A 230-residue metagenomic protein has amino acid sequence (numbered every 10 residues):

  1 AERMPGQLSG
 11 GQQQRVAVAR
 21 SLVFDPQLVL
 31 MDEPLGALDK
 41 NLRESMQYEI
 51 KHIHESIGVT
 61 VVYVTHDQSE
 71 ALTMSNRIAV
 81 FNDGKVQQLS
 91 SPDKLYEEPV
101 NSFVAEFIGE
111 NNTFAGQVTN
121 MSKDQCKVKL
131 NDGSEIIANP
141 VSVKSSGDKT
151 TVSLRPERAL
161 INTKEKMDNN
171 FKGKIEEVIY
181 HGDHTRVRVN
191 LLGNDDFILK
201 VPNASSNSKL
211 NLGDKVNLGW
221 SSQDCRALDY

Functional and structural regions predicted by a protein language model:
A1-F103: ABC ATPase nucleotide-binding domains
E2, L89, E98, F107-I108 (+3 more regions): Non-catalytic, surface-exposed connector residues within folded enzymatic/regulatory domains
G10-G11, G36, G84, S90 (+6 more regions): Glycine-centered flexibility sites
S45, P99, T113, N170-F171: Short, conserved clusters of charged catalytic residues that mark active-site and nucleotide-handling motifs
K51, D93-Y96, A105, T151 (+2 more regions): Solvent-exposed, non-membrane alpha-helical residues enriched in polar/charged side chains
S91-T119, K123: ABC transporter nucleotide-binding domain
N111, M121-Y230: Non-catalytic connector elements of ABC transporters
